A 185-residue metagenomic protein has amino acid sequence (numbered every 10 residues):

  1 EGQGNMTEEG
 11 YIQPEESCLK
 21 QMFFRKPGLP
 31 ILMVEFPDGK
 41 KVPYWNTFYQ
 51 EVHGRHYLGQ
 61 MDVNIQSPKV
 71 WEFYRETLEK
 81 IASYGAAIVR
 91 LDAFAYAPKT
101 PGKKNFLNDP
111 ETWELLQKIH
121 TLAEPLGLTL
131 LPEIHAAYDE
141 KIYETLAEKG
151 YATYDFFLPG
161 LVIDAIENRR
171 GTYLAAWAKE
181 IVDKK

Functional and structural regions predicted by a protein language model:
E1-R90, F94-G102, W113-K185: Alpha-amylase-like alpha-glycosidases and glucanotransferases acting on alpha-linked glucans and related
K103-D109: Short glycine-enriched, charge-decorated loop/helix-capping segments at active-site entrances that position
